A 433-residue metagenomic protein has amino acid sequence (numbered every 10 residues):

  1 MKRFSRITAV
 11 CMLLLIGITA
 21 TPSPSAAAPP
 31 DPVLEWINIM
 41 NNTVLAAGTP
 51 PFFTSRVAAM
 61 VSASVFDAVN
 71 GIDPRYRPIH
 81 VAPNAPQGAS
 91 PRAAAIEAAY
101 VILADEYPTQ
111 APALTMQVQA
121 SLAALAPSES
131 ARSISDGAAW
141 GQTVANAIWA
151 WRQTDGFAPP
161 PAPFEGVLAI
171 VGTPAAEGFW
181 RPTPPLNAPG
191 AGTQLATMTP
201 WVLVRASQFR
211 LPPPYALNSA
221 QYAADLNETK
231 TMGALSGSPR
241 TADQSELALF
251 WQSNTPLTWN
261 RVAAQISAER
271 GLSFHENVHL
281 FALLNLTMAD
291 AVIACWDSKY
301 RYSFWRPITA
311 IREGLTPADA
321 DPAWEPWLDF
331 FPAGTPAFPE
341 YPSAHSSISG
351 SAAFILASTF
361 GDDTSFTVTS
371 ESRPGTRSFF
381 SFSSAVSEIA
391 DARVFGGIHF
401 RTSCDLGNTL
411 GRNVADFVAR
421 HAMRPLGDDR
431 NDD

Functional and structural regions predicted by a protein language model:
M1-C11: Bacterial N-terminal signal peptides that target proteins for export
A9-A20: Bacterial N-terminal signal peptides
P22-A27: Sec/Tat signal peptide C-region and signal peptidase I cleavage site
A28-D433: Acidic/polar surface patches and capping/hinge elements
